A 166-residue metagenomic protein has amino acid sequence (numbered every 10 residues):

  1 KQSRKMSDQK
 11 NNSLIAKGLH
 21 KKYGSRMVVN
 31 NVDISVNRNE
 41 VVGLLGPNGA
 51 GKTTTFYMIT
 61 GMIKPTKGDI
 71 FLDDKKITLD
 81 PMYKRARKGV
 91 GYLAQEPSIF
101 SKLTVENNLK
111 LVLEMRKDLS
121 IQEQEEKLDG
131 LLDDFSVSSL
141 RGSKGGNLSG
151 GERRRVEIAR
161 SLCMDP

Functional and structural regions predicted by a protein language model:
L45-P47: The feature captures the beta-strand-to-loop junction immediately N-terminal to the Walker
T60: Helix-to-loop junction immediately C-terminal to a conserved catalytic motif
K76-E96, I121-Q122, R141-G142: ABC ATPase NBD coupling module
K102-L111: Short coil-to-helix segment of the ABC ATPase nucleotide-binding domain corresponding to the Q-loop/switch region
I121-L140: Conserved ABC ATPase "signature" region
K144-L148, E152: Conserved ABC ATPase signature
